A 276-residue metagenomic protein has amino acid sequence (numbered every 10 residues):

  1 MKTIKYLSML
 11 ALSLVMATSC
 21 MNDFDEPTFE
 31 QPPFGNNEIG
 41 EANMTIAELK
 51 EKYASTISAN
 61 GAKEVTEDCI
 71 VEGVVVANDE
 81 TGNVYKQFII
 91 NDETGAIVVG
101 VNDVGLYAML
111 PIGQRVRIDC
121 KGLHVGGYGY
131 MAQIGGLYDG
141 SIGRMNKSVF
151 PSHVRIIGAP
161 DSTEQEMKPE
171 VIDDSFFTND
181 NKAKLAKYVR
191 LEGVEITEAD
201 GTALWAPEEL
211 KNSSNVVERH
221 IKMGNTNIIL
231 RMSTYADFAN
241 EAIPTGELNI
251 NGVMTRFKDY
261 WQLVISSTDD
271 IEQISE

Functional and structural regions predicted by a protein language model:
M1-S8: Bacterial N-terminal signal peptides that target proteins for export
M16-S19: C-terminal motif of bacterial Sec signal peptides marking the signal peptidase cleavage site
M21-Y85, I89-E276: OB-fold nucleic-acid-binding modules
